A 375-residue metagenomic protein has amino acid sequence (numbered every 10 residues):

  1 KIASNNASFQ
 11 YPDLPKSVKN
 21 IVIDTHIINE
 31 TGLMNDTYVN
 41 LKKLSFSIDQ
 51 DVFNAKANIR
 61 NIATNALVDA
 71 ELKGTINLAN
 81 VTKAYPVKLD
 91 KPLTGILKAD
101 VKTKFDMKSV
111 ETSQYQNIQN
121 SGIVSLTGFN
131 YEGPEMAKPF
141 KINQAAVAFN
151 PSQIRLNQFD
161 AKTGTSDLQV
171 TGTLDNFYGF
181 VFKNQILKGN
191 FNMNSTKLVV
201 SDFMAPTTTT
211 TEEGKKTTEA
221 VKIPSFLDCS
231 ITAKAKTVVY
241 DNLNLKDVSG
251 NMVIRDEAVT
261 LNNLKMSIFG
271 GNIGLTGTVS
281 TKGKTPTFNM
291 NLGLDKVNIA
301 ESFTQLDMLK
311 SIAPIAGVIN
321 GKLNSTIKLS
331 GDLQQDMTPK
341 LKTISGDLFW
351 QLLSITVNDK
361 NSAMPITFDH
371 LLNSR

Functional and structural regions predicted by a protein language model:
K1-N40, D51-N143, F149-S152, S166 (+3 more regions): Membrane-proximal interfacial segments on either side of biological membranes
S45: Conserved A-loop
